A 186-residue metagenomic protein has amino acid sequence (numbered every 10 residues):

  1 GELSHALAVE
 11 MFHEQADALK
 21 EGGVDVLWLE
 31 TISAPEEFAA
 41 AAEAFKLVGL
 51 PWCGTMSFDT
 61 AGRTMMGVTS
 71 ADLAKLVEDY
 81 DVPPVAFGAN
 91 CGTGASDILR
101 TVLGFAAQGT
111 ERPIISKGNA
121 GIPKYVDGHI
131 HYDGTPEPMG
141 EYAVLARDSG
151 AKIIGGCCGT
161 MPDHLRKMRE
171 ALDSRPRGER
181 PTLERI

Functional and structural regions predicted by a protein language model:
G1-I186: Domain-level signal for soluble alpha/beta catalytic cores
